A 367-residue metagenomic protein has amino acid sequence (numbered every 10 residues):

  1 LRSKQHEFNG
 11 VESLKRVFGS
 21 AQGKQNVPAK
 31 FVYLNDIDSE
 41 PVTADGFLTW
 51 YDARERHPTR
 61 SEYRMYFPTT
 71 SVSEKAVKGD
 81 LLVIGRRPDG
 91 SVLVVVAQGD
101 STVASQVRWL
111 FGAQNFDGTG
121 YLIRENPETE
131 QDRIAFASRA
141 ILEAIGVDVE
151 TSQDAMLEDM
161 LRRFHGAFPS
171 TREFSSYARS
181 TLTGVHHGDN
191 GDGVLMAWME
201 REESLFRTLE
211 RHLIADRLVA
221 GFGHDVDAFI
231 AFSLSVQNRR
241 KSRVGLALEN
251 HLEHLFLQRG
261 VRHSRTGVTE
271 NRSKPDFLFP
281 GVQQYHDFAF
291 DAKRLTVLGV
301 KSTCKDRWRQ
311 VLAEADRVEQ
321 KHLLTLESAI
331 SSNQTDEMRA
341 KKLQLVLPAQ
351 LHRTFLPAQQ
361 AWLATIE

Functional and structural regions predicted by a protein language model:
L1-V95: Long, contiguous, compositionally biased segments that the model treats as domain-scale units
R2-F8, H224-S273: Acidic-basic catalytic patches of nuclease active cores, encompassing PD-(D/E)XK and other metal-cofactor nuclease
A44-R60, A76-V92, G99, V103 (+2 more regions): Charged, structured surface patches that assemble and position nucleic-acid processing machinery
E74, L205, A215, D225 (+3 more regions): Short, glycine/acidic-rich beta->alpha junctions
G90-S105, E203-D216: Accessory beta->alpha helical hairpin/"wing" motif in late/C-terminal subdomains of nucleic-acid enzymes
Q114-A167: Glycine- and charge-enriched low-complexity intrinsically disordered segments
L157-L246: Interdomain/boundary linker segments immediately adjacent to catalytic/signaling cores
N250-E253, L257-Q258, H263-E367: Catalytic core segments in nucleotide and nucleic-acid processing enzymes
